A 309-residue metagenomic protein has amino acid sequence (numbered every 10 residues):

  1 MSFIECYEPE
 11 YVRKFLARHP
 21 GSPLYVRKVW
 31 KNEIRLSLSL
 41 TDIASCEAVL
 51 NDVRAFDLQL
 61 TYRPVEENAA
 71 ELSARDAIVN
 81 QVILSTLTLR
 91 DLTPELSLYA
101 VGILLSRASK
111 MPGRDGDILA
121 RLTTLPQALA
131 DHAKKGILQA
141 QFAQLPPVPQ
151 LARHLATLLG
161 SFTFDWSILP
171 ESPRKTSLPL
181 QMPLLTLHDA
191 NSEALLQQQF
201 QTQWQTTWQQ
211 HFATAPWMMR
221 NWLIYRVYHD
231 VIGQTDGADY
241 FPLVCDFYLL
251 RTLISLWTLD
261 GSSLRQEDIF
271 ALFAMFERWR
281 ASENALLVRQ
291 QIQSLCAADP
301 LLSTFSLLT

Functional and structural regions predicted by a protein language model:
S2-F3, Y7: Phosphoinositide system proteins, centered on phosphoinositide phosphatases and their trafficking scaffolds
E8-Y11, F15-R121: Domain-exit/linker segments immediately C-terminal to small folded modules
S97-T309: Hydrophobic, aromatic-lined core segments that form the binding pocket/scaffold for planar heteroaromatic ligands
